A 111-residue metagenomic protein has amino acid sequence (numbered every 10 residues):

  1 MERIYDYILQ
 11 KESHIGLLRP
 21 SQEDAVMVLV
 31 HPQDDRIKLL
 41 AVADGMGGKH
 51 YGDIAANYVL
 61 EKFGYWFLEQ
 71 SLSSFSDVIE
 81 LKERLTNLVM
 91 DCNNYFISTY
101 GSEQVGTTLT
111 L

Functional and structural regions predicted by a protein language model:
M1-L111: PP2C/PPM-type serine/threonine phosphatase catalytic domain
